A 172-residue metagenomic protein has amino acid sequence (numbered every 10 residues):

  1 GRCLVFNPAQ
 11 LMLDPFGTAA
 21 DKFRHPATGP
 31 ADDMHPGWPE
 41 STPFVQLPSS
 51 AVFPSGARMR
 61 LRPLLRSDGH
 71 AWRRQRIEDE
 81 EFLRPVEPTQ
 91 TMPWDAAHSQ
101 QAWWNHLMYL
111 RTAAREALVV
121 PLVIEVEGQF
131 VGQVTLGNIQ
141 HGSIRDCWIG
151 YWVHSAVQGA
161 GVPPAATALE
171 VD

Functional and structural regions predicted by a protein language model:
G1, V5-A156: GNAT-family acyltransferases
W152, G159-D172: Conserved acetyl-CoA-binding loop-helix of GNAT-fold acetyltransferases
